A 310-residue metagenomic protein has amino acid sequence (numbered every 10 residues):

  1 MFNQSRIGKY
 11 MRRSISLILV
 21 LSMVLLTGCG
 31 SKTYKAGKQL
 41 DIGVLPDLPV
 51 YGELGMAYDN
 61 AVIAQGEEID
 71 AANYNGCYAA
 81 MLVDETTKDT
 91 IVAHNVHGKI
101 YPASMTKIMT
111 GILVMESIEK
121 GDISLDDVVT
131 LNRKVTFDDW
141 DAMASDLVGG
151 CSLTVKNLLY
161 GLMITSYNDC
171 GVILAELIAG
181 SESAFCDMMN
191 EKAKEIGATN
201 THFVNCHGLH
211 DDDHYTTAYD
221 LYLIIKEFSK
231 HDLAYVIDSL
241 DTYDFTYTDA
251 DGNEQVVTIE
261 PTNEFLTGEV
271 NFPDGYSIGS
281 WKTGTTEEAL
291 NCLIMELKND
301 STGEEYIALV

Functional and structural regions predicted by a protein language model:
M1-L40: Gram-positive cell-envelope targeting signals
R13-S14, I108, L297-N299: Hydrophobic alpha-helical segments, especially transmembrane helices and their immediate juxtamembrane helical caps
L21-M23, T201, S277: Exposed boundary/loop context
L25, L82, L131, L297-N299 (+1 more regions): Hydrophobic side chains in beta-strands
C29-G30, A198-T199, H210-Y215, Y219-V310: Domain-terminus/edge residues, biased toward the C-terminal soluble/receptor-binding domains of extracytoplasmic
Y34-Y219, F228-S229: Active-site-adjacent loops and short helices of periplasmic peptidoglycan-processing enzymes
